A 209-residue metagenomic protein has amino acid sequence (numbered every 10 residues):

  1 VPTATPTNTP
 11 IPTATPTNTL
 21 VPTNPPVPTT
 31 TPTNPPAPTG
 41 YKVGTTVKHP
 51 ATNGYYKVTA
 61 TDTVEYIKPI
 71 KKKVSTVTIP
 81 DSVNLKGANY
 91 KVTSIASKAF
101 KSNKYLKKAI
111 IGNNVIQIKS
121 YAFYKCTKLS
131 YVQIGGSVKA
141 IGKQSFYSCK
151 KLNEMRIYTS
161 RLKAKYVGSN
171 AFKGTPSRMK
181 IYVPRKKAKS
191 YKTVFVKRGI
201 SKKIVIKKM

Functional and structural regions predicted by a protein language model:
V1-Y41: Ser/Thr/Gly/Pro-rich low-complexity, disordered linker/stalk segments of secreted and cell-surface proteins
T5-T7, T15-T17, S120, K143 (+2 more regions): Polycationic, low-complexity disordered segments in secreted or periplasmic proteins
T23, F100-N103: Mid-chain, structured segments of secreted extracytoplasmic proteins
P38-I70: Short beta-strand/loop segment at the start of cytosolic alpha/beta domains
D62, K72-S94, N103-Q117, C126-A140 (+3 more regions): Structural signature of tandem-repeat unit edges
P69-I70, K98-F100: Acidic, Ser/Thr
Y147, S169-G174, T193-R198: A structural signal for leucine-rich repeat
